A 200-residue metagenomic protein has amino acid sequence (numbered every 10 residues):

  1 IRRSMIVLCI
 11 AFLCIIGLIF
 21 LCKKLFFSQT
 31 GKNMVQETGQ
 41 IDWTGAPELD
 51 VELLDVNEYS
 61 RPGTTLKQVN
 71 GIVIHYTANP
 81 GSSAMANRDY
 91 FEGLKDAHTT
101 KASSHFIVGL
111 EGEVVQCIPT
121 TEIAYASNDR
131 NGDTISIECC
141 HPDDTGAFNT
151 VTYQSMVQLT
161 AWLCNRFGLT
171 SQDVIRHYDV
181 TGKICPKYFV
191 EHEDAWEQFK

Functional and structural regions predicted by a protein language model:
I1-N128: N-terminal catalytic cores of peptidoglycan-degrading enzymes
R3, L21-L49, D143-K200: Basic/polar, cationic surfaces and motifs that engage anionic cell-wall and phosphate/carboxylate ligands
S60-R61, S103, C139-T150: Second-shell loop/turn segments in exported
K67, T99, R130, T145-Y153: Solvent-exposed, acidic/flexible segments
V73, S136-E138, I175: Soluble periplasmic/extracytoplasmic beta-strand elements of cell-envelope proteins
A78, R130, I135-D144: Cell-envelope and extracellular/periplasmic
F106, I137, M156: Divalent metal-coordination and catalytic microenvironments
